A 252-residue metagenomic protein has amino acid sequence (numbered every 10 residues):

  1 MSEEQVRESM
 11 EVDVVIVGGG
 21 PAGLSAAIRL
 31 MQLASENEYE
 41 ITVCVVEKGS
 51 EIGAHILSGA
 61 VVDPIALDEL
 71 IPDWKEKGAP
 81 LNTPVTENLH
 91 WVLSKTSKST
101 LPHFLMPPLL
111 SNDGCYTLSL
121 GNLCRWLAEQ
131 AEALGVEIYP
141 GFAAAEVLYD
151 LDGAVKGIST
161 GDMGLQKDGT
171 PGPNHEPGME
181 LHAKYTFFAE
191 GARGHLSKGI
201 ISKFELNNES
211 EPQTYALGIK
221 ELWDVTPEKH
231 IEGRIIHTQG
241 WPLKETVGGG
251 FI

Functional and structural regions predicted by a protein language model:
M1-V17, G135-F142: Glycine/serine-rich loop-strand microenvironments at binding/catalytic pocket rims
V12-C44: N-terminal Rossmann-like FAD-binding beta1-loop-alpha1 element of flavoenzymes
V14, T42-S50, A183-F188: Extended hydrophobic secondary-structure segments that form protein cores and membrane-embedded regions
G19-G20, K48, L120: Glycine-rich Rossmann-fold phosphate-binding loop(s) that bind the pyrophosphate of adenine dinucleotide cofactors
A22, E51, R193: Conserved Rossmann-like nucleotide-cofactor binding loop
N37, G121, R125-W126, Q130-F251: Predominantly flavin-linked oxidoreductase catalytic cores and closely associated redox partners
E40-I41, V46-S97: N-terminal FAD cofactor-binding segment of flavoenzymes
S99-L120, E129, G157-S159: Helix-loop-beta segment of a Rossmann-like dinucleotide-binding subdomain
